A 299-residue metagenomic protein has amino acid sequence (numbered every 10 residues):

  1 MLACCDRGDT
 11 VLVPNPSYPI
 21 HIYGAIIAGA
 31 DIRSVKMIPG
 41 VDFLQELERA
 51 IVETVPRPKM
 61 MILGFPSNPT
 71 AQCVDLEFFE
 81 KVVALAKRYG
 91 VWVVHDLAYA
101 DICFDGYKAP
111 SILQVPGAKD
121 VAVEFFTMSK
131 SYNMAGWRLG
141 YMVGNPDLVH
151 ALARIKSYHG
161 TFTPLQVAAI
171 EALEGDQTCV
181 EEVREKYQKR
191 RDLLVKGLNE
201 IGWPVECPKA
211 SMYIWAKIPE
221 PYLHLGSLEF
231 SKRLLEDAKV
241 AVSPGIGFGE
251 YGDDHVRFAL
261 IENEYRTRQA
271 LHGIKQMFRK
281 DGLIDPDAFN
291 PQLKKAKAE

Functional and structural regions predicted by a protein language model:
M1-E299: PLP-dependent class I/II
